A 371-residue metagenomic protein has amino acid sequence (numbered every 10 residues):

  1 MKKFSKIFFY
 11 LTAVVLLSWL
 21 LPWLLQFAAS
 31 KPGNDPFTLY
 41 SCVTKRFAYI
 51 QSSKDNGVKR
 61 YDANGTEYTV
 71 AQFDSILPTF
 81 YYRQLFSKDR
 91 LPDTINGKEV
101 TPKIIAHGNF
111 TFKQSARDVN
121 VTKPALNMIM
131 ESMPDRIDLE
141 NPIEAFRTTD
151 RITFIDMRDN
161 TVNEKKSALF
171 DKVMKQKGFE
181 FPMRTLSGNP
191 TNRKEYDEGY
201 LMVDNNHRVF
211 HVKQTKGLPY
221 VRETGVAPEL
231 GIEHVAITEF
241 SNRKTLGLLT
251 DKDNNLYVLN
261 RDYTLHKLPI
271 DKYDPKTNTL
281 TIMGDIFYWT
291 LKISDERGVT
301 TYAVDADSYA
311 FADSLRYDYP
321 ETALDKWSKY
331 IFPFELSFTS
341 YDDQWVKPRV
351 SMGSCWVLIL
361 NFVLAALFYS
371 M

Functional and structural regions predicted by a protein language model:
K2-L11, P348-M371: Juxtamembrane interface at the cytosolic side of transmembrane helices
K6-Q26: Hydrophobic membrane-insertion alpha-helices, especially the h-region of bacterial N-terminal signal peptides
P22-S52: Alpha-helical transmembrane signal-anchor/signal-peptide segments
P36-Y40, S75-N96, T101, K123-P142 (+3 more regions): Repeated scaffold domains used in trafficking and secretory/extracellular systems, primarily beta-propellers
V43-A71: Short extracytoplasmic
G97-V173: A cross-kingdom signal targeting lumenal/periplasmic-facing segments of multi-pass membrane and secretory-pathway
T215, Y220-A310: Membrane-proximal low-complexity regions enriched in glycine and acidic/polar residues
A310-I359: Short, aromatic-rich amphipathic segments at membrane interfaces that lie adjacent to a transmembrane helix or signal
